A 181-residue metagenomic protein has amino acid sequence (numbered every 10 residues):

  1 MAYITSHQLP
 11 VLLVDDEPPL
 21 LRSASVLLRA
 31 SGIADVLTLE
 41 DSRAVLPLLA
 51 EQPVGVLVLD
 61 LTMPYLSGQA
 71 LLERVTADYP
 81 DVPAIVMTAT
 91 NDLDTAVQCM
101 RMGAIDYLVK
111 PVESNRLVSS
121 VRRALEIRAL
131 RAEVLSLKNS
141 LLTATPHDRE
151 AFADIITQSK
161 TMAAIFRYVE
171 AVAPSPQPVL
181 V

Functional and structural regions predicted by a protein language model:
D15, D60, T88: Active-site residues of response regulator receiver
P18-L37: Two-component/phosphorelay signaling modules centered on CheY-like receiver
S25, T38-V56: Acidic, metal-coordinating helix/loop segments flanking the phosphotransfer/catalytic sites of two-component signaling
E40-D41, S67-A70: Acidic catalytic/metal-coordinating carboxylates
P47, Q69-D81, Q98: Short amphipathic alpha-helix used as the core "switch/output" element in two-component signaling
M63: Receiver (REC) domain active-site loop signature in two-component systems and cognate sites in sensor histidine kinases
R116-L180: Flexible nucleotide-interacting loop at or near the entrance of a catalytic core
